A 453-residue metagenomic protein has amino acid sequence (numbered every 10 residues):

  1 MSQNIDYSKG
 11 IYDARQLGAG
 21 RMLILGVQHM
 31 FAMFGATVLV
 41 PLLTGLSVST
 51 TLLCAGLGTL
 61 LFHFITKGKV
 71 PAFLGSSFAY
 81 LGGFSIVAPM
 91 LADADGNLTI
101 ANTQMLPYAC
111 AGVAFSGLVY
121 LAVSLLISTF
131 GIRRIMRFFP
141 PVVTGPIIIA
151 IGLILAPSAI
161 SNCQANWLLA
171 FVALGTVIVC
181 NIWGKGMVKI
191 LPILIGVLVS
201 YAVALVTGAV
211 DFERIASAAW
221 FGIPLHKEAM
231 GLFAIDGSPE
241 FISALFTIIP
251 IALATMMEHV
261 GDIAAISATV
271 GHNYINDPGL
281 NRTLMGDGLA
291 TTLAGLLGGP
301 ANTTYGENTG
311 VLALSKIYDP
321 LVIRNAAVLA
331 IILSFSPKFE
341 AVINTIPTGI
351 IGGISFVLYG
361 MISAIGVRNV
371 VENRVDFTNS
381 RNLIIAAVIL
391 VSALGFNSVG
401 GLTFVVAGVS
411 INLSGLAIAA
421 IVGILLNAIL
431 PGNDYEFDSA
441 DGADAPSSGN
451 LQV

Functional and structural regions predicted by a protein language model:
M1-I24, F212-L232, A268-I275, T283 (+1 more regions): Intrinsically disordered, low-complexity non-transmembrane regions of multi-pass membrane transporters
M1-L74, F78-T103: N-terminal signal-anchor module of multipass membrane proteins
D6-Y7, F34-T37, A173-C180, L191 (+4 more regions): Juxtamembrane interface elements at the cytosolic ends of transmembrane helices in multi-pass membrane proteins
G10-G20, L42-H63, K67-K69, I249-P320 (+1 more regions): Membrane-embedded helical hairpins/re-entrant loop segments and their flanking transmembrane helices within multi-pass
G20-G35, L169-A173, L191-P192, I223-D262 (+1 more regions): Hydrophobic, membrane-embedded alpha-helices of multi-pass small-molecule transporters
L46-T51, G68-L81, I135-T144, K189-I195 (+3 more regions): Short, non-helical or kinked segments that cap or interrupt transmembrane helices
S85-L91, N181, N308-I323, L329-S334: Interfacial segments of multi-pass membrane proteins
M105-E213, A327-S439: Membrane-embedded alpha-helical modules
